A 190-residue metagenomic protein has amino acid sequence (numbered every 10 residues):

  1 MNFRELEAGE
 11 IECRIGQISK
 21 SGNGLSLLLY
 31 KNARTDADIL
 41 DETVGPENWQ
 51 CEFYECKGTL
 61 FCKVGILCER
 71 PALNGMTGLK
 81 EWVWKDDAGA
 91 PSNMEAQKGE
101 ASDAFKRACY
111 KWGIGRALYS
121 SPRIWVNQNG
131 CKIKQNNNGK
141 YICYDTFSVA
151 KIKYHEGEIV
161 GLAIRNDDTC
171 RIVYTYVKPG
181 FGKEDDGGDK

Functional and structural regions predicted by a protein language model:
M1-S26: N-terminal, Lys/Arg- and Ser/Thr-rich interaction peptides
Q17-L29, A88-E95: Short histidine-centered catalytic/ligand-binding loop motif
T35-D185: Positively charged, aromatic-enriched nucleic acid-contacting surfaces
D186-K190: Acidic/polar low-complexity scaffolding segments in large eukaryotic proteins
